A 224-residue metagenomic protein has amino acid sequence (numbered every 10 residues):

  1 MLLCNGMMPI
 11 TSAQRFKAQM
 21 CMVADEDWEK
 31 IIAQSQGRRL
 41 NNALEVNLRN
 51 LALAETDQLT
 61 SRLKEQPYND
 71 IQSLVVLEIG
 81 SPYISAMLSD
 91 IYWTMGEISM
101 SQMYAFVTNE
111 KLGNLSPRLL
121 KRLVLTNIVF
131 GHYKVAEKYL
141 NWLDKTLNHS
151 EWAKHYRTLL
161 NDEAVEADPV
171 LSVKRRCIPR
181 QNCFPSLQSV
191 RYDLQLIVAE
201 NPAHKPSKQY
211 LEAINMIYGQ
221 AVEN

Functional and structural regions predicted by a protein language model:
N5-S172, H204-Y218: Soluble catalytic regions of membrane-associated enzymes that act on cell-envelope and secretory-pathway components
A164-Q195, A213: Long, ordered, amphipathic alpha-helical scaffolds
N182, L194-N224: Short beta-strand and adjacent turn/loop elements
